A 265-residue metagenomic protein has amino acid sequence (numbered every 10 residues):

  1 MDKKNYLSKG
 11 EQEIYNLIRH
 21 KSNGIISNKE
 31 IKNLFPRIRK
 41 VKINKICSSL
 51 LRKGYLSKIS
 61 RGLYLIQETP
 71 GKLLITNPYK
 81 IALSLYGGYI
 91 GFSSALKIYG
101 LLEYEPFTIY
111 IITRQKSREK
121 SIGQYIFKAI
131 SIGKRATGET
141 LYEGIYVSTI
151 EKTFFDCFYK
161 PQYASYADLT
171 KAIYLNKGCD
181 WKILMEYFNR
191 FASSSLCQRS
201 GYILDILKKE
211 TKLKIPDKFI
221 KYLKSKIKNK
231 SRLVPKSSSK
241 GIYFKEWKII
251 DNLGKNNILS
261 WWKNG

Functional and structural regions predicted by a protein language model:
D2-Y86, S121-G123, K177-S200, D205: Short beta-edge/loop segments at beta->alpha junctions of small alpha/beta modules that act as binding/recognition
K29-E30, R61-G62, T108-I109, A167-T170: Short coil/turn segments at secondary-structure boundaries
I31, A95, F154: A residue-level signal for conserved active-site and pocket-lining positions in enzyme catalytic cores
P36, L51, G100, Y159-Q162 (+1 more regions): Hydrophobic/aromatic-lined pockets within catalytic cores
S57, L102-P106, P161, S165: Amphipathic alpha-helical interaction segments
I81-L83, G91-S94: Positively charged, aromatic-accented nucleic-acid-binding surfaces
F92-G144, T149: Exposed, interaction-prone assembly regions rather than primary DNA-binding/catalytic cores
G138-G265: Hydrophobic alpha-helical interaction segments
